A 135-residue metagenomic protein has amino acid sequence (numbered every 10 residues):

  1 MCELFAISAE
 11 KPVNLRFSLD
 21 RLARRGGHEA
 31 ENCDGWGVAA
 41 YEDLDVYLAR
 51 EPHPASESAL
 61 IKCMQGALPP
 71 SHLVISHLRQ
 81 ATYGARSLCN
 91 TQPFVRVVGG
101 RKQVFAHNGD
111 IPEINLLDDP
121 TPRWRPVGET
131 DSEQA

Functional and structural regions predicted by a protein language model:
M1-S58: Extreme N-terminus nucleophile/cap motif
C2, Q103-E113: Conserved beta-strand-loop-short alpha-helix elements that form and flank the Mn2+/Mg2+-coordinating active site
I7-E10, H77-Q80, N108: Fold-independent oxyanion-binding glycine-rich loops and adjacent beta-strand/coil segments at enzyme active sites
G37, V74-H77: A short, Trp-centered hydrophobic/proline-enriched beta-strand micro-motif
V38, G109, A135: Residue-level signal for inorganic ion chemistry
P52-M64, L78-G100, D118-T121: Short acidic (Asp/Glu) patches
P70-S71, G99-K102: Short coil/turn connectors at secondary-structure junctions
P112-A135: Short histidine
